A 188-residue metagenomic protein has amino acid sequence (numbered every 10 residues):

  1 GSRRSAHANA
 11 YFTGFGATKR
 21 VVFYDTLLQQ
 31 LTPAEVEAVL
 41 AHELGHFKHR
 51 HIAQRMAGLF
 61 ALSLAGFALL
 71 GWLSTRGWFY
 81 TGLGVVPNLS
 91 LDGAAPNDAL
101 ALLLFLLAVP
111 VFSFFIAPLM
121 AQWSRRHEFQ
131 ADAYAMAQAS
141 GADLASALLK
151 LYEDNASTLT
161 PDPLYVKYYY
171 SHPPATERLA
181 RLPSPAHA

Functional and structural regions predicted by a protein language model:
G1-P96, F114-A188: Polar-ligand-bearing catalytic/cofactor-coordination segments of membrane-embedded or membrane-tethered inner-membrane
G93-L107: Hydrophobic alpha-helical transmembrane segments
L106-F114: Selective recognition of hydrophobic, aromatic-rich stretches within alpha-helical transmembrane segments of polytopic
